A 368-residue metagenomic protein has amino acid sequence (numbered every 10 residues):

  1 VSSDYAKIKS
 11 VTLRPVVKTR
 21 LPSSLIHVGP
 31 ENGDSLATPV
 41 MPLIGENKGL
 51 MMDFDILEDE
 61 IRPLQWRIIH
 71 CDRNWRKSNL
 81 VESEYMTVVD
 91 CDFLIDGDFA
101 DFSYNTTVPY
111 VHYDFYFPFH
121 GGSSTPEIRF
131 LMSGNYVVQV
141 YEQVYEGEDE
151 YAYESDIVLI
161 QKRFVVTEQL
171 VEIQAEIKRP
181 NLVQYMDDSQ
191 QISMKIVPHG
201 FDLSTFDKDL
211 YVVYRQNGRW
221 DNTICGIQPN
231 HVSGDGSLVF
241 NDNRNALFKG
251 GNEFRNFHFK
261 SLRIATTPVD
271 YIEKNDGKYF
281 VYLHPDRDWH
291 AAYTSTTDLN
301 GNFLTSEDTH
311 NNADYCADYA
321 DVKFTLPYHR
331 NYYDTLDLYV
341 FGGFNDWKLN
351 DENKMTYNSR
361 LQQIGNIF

Functional and structural regions predicted by a protein language model:
S2-T12, I157-D187: Low-complexity, Pro/Ser/Thr- and charge-rich linker/hinge segments at domain boundaries
R14-D72, Q184-P198, N311-F324: Contiguous beta-strand segments within globular domains
E58-D92, D202-P229, L336-N345: Extended low-complexity, serine/threonine- and proline-enriched intrinsically disordered segments
V89-F119, W220-S233, K323-F368: Aromatic-rich carbohydrate-binding modules that target alpha-glucans
P109-Q143: Ligand-binding face of N-terminal immunoglobulin V-set domains in extracellular IgSF glycoproteins
G147-E172, T297-T305, T325-R330: Extended, polar beta-sheet/loop recognition surfaces of beta-rich domains that mediate binding to diverse ligands
L203-T294: Long, internal scaffold/assembly segments composed of regular secondary structure
Y282-L336: Basic K/R-rich, polyanion-interacting modules in nucleoproteins and related proteins
